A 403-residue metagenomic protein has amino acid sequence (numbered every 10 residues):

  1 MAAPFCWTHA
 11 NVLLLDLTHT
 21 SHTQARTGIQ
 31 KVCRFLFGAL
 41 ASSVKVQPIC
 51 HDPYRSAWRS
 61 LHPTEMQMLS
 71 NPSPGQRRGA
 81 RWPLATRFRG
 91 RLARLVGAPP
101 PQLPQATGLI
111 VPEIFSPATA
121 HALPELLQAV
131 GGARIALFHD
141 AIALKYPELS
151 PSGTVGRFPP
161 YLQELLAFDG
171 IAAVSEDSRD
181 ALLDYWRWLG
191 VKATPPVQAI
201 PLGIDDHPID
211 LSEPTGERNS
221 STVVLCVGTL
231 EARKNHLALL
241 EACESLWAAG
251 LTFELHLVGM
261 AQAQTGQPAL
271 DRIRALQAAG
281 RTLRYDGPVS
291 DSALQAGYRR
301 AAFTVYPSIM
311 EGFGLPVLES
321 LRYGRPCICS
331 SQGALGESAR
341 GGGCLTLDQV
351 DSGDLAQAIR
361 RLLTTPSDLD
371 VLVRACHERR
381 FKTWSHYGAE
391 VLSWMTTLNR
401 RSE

Functional and structural regions predicted by a protein language model:
M1-E403: Carbohydrate transferase catalytic cores enriched for Leloir-type hexosyltransferases
